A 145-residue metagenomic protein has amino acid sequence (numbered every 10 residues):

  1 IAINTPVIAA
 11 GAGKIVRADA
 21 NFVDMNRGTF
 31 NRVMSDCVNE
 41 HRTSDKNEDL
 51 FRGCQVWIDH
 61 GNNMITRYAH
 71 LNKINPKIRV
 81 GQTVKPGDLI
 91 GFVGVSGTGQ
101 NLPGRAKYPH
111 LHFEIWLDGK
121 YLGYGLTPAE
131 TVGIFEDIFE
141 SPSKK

Functional and structural regions predicted by a protein language model:
I1-A10, D19, S143-K145: Charged/polar interaction segments and conserved charged motifs
A2, G53-N63, T131-K144: Short N-terminal helix-initiation segments at or just after the protein's N-terminus
A2-I3, D19-F22, H60, N75 (+3 more regions): Sec/Tat-exported extracytoplasmic proteins
A2-N4, I8-A9, D59-G87: Short histidine-centered loop motifs in beta-beta connectors
I8, K14-R17, K85, G91-F92: Hydrophobic beta-strand signal
A10-N72, G104, Y108-H110: Zn2+-dependent peptidoglycan hydrolase active-site motif and core
R17, D24-N26, I74-I78, Q100 (+1 more regions): A short local loop/turn or secondary-structure capping micro-motif enriched for an aromatic residue
M34, R42, E48, R79-K85 (+2 more regions): Acidic, glycine-rich catalytic/binding loops that coordinate metals and/or anionic ligands
